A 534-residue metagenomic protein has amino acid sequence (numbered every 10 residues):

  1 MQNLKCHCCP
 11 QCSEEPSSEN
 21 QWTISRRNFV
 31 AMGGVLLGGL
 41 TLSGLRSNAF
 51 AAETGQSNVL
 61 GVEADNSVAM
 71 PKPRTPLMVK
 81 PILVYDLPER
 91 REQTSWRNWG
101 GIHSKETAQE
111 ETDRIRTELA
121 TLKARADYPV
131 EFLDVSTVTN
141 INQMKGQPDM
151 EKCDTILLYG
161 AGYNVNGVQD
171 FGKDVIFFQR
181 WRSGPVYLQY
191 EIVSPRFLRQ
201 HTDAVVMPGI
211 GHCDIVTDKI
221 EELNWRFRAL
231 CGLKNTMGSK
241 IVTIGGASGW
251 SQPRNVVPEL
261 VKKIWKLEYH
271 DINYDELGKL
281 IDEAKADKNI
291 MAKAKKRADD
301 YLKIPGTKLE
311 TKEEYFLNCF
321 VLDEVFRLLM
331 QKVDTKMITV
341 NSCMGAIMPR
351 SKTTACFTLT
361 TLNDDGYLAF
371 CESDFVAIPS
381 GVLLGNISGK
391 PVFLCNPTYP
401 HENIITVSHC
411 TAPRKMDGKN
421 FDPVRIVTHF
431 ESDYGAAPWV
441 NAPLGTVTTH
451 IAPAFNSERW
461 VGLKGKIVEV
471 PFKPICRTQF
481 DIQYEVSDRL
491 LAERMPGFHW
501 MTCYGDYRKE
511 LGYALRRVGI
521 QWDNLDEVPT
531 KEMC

Functional and structural regions predicted by a protein language model:
M1-I24: N-terminal secretory signal peptides
C12, E53-N166, F171, V175-I192 (+6 more regions): Metallocofactor- and cofactor-centric catalytic cores in central/energy metabolism, strongly enriched
W22-N28, G39-Q56: N-terminal twin-arginine translocation
M32-G33, G38, V193-K390: Conserved, well-structured core segments that form the ligand-binding/active-site neighborhood of functional domains
L45-R46, N386-V392, W522-D523: Short helix-capping/linker segments at secondary-structure and domain boundaries
D86, Y163, G246-G249, C343-G345 (+2 more regions): Short, glycine-/Ser/Thr-/acidic-enriched flexible segments
G366-V468: C-terminal catalytic subdomain
A436-C534: Extended hydrophobic packing segments that form well-structured cores
